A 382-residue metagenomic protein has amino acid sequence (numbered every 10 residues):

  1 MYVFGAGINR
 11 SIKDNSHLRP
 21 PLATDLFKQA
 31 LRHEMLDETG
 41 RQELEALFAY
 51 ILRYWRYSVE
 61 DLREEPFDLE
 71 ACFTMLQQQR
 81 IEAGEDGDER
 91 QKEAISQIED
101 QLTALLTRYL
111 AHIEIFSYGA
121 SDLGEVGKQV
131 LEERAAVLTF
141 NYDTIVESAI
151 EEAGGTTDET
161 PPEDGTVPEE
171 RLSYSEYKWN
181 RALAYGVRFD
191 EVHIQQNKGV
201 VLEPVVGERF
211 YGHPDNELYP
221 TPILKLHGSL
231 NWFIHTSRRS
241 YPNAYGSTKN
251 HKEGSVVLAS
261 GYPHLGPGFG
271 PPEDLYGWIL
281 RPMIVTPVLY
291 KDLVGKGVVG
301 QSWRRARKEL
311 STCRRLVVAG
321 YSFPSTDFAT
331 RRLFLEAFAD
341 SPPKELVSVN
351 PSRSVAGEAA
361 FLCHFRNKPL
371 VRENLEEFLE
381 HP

Functional and structural regions predicted by a protein language model:
M1-I12, V126, L289-P382: SIR2/sirtuin-family catalytic core signature
M1-Y177, K198-G199, F378-H381: Gly/serine-rich nucleotide phosphate-binding loop at the start of the catalytic core of nucleotide/ADP-ribose-handling
G7-R10, Y142-I145, E152, G228-F233 (+2 more regions): Short, solvent-exposed loop/turn segments at secondary-structure junctions
S121-E132, H213-N216, R304-L310: A short acidic-Thr-Gly-centered motif at the start of a beta-strand
T144-S148, E152-A153, T157-V200, F210 (+1 more regions): Extended hydrophobic/aromatic segments used for targeting, binding, or gating
E147-E151, I234-A244, F328-T330: A short secondary-structure junction signal
G199, V206-G207, D215-P220: A conserved mid-domain beta-alpha-beta active-site/ligand-binding segment of alpha/beta enzyme cores
Y211, L218, T236-S311: Acidic, metal/cofactor-coordinating or nucleic-acid-engaging core segments within structured domains
